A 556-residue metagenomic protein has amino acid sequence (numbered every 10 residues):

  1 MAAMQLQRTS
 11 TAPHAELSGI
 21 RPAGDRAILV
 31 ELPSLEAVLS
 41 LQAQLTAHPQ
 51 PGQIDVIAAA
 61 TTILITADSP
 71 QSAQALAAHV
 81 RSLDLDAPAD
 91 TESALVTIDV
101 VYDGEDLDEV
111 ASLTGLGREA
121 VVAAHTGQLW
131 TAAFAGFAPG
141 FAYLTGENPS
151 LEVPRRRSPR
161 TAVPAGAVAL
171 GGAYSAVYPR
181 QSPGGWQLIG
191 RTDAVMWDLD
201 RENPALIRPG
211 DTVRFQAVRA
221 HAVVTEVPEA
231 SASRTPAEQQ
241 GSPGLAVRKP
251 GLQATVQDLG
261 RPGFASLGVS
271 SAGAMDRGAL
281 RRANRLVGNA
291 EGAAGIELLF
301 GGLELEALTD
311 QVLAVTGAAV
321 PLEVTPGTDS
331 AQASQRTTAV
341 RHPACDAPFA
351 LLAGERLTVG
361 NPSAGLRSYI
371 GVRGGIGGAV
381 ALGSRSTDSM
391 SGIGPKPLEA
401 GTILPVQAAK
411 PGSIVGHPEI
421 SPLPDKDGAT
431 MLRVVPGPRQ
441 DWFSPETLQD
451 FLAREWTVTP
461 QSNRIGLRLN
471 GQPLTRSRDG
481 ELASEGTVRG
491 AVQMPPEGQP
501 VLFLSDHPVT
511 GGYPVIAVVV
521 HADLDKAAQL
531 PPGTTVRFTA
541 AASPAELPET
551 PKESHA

Functional and structural regions predicted by a protein language model:
A2-A556: Conserved "landmark" site that anchors the functional core of diverse proteins
